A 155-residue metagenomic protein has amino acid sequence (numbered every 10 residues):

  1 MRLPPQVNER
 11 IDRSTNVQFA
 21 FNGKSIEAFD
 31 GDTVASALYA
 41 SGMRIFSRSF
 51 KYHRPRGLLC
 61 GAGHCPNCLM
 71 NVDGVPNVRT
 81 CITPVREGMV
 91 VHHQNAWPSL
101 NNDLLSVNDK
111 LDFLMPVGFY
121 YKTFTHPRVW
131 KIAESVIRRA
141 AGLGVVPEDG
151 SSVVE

Functional and structural regions predicted by a protein language model:
M1-F29, S41-H64, V72, P76: Ubiquitin-like/PB1-type beta-grasp interaction modules and other compact soluble beta-rich domains
Q18, S36, M43, K110 (+1 more regions): Generic intrinsically disordered, low-complexity segments enriched for polar/acidic and small residues
E27, A35, N67: Short, electropositive, low-hydrophobicity segments enriched in small/polar residues
T33-S36, P84: Short, structural beta-strand-to-alpha-helix junction motif
P55, G61, P66-E155: Fe-S ferredoxin-like electron-transfer domains and their immediately adjacent linker/connector regions across
